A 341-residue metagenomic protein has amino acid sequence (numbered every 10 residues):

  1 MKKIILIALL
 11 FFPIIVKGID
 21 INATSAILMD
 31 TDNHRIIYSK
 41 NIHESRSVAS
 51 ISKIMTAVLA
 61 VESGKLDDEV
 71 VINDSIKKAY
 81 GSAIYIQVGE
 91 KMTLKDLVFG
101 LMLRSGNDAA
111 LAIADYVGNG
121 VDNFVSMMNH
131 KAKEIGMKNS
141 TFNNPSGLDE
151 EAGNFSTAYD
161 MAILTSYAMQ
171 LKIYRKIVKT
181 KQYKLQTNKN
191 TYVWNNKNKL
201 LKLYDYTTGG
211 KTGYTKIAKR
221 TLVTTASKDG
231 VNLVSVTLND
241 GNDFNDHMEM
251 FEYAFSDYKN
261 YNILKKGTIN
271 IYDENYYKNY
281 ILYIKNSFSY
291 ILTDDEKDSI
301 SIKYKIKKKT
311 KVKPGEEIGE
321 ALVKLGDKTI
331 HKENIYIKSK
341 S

Functional and structural regions predicted by a protein language model:
K2-G18: Sec-dependent N-terminal signal peptides of Gram-positive bacterial secreted proteins and lipoproteins
I4, G18-T24, K216-R220: Short, flexible loop/turn motifs enriched in small residues
K17-K172: Active-site-adjacent loops and short helices of periplasmic peptidoglycan-processing enzymes
K138-T141, A152-S341: Domain-terminus/edge residues, biased toward the C-terminal soluble/receptor-binding domains of extracytoplasmic
